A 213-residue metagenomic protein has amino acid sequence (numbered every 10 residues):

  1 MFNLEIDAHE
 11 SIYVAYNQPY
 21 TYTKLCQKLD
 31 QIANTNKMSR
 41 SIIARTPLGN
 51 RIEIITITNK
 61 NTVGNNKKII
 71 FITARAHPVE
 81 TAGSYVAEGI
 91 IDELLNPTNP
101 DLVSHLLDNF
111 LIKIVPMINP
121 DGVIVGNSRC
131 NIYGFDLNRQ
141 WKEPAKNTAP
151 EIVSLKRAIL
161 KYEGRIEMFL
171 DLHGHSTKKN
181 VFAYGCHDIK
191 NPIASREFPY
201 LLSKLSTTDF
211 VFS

Functional and structural regions predicted by a protein language model:
M1-S213: Structured catalytic-domain cores with a bias toward divalent-metal coordination
